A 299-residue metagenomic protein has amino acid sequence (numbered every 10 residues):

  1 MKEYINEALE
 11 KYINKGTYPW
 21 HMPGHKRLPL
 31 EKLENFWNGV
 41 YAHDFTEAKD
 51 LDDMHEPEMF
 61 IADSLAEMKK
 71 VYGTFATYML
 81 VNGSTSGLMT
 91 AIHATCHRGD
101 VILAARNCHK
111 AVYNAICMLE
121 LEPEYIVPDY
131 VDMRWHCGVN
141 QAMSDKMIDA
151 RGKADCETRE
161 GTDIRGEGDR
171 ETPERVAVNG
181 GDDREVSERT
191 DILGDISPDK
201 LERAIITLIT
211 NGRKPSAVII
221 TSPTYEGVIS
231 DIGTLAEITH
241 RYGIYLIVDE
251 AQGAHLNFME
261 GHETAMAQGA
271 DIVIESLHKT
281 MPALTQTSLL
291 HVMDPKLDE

Functional and structural regions predicted by a protein language model:
M1, F45-T46, A62, K69 (+7 more regions): Intrinsic structural disorder
M1-M59: N-terminal "arm"/small-domain region of PLP-dependent enzymes with the aminotransferase-like
I5-E10, N14-G16, E34-N35, K70-T74 (+2 more regions): Conserved PLP-enzyme active-site core in the AAT-like
P19, H25-P29, D44, D52 (+6 more regions): Residue-level detector of solvent-exposed, low-hydrophobicity positions
V40-G83, N107-C108, G138, A142: Conserved N-terminal alpha-helix of the aminotransferase class I/II PLP-enzyme fold
S144-L193: Intrinsically disordered, low-complexity terminal tails and inter-domain linkers enriched for S/T/G/P/D/E
